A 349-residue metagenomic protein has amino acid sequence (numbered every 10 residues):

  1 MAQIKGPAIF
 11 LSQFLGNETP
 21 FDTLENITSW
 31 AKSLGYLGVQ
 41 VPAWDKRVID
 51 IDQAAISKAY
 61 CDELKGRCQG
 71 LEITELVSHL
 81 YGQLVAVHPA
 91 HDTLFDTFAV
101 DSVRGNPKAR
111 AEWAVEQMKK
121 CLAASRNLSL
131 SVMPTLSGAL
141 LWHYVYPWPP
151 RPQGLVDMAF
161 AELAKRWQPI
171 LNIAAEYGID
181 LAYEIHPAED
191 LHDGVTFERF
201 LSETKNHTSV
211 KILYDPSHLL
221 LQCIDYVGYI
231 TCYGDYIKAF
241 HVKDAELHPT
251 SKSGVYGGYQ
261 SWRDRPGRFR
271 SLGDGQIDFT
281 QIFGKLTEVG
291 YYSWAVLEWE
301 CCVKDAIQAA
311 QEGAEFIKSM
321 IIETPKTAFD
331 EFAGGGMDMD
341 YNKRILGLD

Functional and structural regions predicted by a protein language model:
A2, I27-G35, A54-E75, D92-T93 (+5 more regions): Acidic (Asp/Glu)-rich catalytic clusters
A2-P7, L11-S12, D22, G38-V39 (+4 more regions): Acidic/histidine-rich catalytic cores of soluble enzymes
F14-L15, V296-A306, G334: A short, acidic, flexible beta-alpha connecting loop/helix-capping segment that sits on the rim of active
F21-W30, V85-K211, G347: Active-site acidic/histidine proton-transfer and metal-coordination neighborhood in alpha/beta enzyme cores
V39-V41, T74-S78, L130-G138, I179-E184 (+1 more regions): Short beta-strand segments at enzyme active-site cores
V41-K65, G82, S137-Y144: Glycine-rich, proline-tolerant flexible connector loops at the mouths of alpha/beta enzymes
V77-A90, G138-L141, V242-G254: Short, solvent-exposed beta-strand-terminating loops
A306-T327: C-terminal helical cap(s) of enzyme catalytic domains, especially alpha/beta-barrels
